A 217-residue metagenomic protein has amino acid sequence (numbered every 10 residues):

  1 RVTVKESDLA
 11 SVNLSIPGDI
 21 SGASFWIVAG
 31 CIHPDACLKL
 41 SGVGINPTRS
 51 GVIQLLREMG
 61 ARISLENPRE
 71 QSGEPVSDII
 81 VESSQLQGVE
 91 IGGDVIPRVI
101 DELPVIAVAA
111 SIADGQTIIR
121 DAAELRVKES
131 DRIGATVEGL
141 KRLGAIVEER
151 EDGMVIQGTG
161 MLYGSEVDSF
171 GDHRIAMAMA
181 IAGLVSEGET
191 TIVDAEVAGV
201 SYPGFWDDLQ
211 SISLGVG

Functional and structural regions predicted by a protein language model:
R1-G217: Short, structured segments at the rim of ligand-binding sites
